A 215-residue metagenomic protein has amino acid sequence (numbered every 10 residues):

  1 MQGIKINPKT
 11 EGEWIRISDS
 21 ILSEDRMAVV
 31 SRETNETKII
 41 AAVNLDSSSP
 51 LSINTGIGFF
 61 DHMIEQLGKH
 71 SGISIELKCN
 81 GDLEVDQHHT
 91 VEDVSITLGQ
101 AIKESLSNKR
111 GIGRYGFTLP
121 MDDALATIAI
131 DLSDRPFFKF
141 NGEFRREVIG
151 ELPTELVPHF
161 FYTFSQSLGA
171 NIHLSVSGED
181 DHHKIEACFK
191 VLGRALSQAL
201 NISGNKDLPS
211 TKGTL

Functional and structural regions predicted by a protein language model:
Q2-D25: Asp-based, Mg2+/Mn2+-dependent phosphohydrolase catalytic module
D19-L215: Structural preference for solvent-exposed beta-strand-turn elements and adjacent flexible terminal/loop segments within
